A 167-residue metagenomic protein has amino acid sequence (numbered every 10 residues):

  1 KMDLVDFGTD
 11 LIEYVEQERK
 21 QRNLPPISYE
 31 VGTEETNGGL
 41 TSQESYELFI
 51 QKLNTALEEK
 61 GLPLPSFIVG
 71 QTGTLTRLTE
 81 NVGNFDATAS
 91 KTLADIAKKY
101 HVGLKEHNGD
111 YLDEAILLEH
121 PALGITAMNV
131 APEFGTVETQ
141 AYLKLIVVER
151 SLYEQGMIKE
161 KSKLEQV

Functional and structural regions predicted by a protein language model:
D3-L24, G32-V167: Active-site capping/gating regions of soluble enzymes
